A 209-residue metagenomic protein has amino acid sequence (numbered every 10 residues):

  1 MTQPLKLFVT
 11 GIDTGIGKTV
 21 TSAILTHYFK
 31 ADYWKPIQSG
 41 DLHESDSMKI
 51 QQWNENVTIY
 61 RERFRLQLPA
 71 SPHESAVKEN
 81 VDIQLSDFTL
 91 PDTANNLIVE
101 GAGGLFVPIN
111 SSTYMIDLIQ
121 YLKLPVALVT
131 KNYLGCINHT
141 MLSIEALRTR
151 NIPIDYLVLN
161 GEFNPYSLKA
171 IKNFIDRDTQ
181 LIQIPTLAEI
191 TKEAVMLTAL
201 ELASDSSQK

Functional and structural regions predicted by a protein language model:
K6, T26, G104-Q180: Conserved catalytic-core segment of NTP-binding enzymes
K6, V20-D82, F88: N-terminal phosphate/diphosphate-binding loop that engages ATP/GTP or pyrophosphate donors across diverse enzyme folds
V9-T10: Hydrophobic anchor at the beta1->P-loop junction of P-loop NTPases
I16-G17: Conserved glycine(s) of the Walker
H43-E44, F163-K169, T191-K192: Short, charged/polar "capping" segments at the starts of alpha-helices and the immediately preceding loops
D46-W53, S167-D178, T198: Short, aromatic/basic amphipathic alpha-helical patches
A70, I175-A194: Beta-strand-loop-alpha "switch" segments that mediate conformational coupling across diverse proteins
P72-I109, I116: Phosphate-binding/switch loop-helix module in NTP-utilizing enzymes
